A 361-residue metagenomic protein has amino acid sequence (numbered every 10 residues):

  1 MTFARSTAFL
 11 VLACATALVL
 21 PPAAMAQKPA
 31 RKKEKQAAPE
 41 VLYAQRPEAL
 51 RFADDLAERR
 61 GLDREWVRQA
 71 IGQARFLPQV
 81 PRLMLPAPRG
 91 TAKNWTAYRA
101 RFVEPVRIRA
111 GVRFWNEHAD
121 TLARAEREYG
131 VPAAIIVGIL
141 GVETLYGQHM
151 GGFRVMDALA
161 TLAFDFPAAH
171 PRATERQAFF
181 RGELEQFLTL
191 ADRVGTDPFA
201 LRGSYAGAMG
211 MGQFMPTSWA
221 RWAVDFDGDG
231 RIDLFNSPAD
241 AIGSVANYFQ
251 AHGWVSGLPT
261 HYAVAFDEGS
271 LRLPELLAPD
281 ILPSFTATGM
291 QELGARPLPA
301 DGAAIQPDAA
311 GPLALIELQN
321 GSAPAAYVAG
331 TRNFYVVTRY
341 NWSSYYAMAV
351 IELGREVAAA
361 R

Functional and structural regions predicted by a protein language model:
M1-V11: Bacterial N-terminal signal peptides that target proteins for export
F9-V19: Bacterial N-terminal signal peptides
L20-A26: Sec/Tat signal peptide C-region and signal peptidase I cleavage site
Q27-E117, A123-E126: An acidic, Gly/Ser/Thr/Pro-rich helix-cap/linker signature
R59, D267-R361: C-terminal soluble interaction/assembly domains
D63-T91, L140-T144, F153-T161, A263-L271: Acidic helix-start/capping segments at beta-turn-to-alpha-helix junctions
A92-S244, Q250: Acidic/His-rich structured neighborhood in mature extracellular/periplasmic domains
V194, P198-P312: Flexible, glycine-rich surface segments
